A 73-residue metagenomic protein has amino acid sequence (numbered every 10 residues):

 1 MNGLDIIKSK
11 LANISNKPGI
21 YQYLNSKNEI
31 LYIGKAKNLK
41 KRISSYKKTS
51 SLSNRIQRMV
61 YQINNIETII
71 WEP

Functional and structural regions predicted by a protein language model:
M1-P73: Acidic, glycine-enriched active-site microenvironments
